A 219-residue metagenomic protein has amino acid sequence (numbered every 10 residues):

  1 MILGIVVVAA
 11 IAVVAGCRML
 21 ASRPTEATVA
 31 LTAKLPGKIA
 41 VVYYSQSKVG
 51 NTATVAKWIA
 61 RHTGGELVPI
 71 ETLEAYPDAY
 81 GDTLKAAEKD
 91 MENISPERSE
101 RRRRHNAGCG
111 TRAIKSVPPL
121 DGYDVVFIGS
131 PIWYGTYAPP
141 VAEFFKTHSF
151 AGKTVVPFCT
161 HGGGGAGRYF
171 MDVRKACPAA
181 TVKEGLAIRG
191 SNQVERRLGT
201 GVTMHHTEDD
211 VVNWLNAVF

Functional and structural regions predicted by a protein language model:
L3-V8, V14-I128, G135, A142 (+2 more regions): N-terminal beta1-alpha1-beta2 submodule of the flavodoxin-like/Rossmannoid cofactor-binding fold
V49-N51, Y76, T136-A138, G165-R168 (+1 more regions): Extracytoplasmic/secreted cell-surface and envelope-processing proteins
L120, K146-G152, K175-P178: Short, conserved loop/helix-junction motifs that constitute active-site signature segments in enzyme catalytic cores
I128-G129, P157: Redox-cofactor binding/interface segments in oxidoreductases and associated redox assembly factors
I132-T136, K153: Beta-strand-rich cores of mature extracytoplasmic or soluble domains
V141-F145, M171: "Short basic amphipathic alpha-helical interaction patches in structured regions
V156-R189: Short, glycine-/small-residue-rich phosphate/pyrophosphate-handling segment
A187-N192, T207: Extracytoplasmic electrostatic interaction patches
